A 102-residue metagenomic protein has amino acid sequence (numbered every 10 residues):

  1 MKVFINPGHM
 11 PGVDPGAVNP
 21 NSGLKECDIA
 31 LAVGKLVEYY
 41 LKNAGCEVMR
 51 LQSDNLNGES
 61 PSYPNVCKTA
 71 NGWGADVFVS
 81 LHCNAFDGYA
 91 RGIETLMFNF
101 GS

Functional and structural regions predicted by a protein language model:
K2-S102: Catalytic-core regions of hydrolytic enzymes
